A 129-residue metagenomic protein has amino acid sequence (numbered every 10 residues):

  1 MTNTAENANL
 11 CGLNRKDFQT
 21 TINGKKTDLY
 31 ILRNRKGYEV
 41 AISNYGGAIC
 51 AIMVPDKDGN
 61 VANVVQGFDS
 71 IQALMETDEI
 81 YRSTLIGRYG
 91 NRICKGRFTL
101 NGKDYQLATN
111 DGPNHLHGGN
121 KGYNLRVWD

Functional and structural regions predicted by a protein language model:
T2-D129: Surface-exposed acidic/polar loop and edge beta-strand patches at domain peripheries
